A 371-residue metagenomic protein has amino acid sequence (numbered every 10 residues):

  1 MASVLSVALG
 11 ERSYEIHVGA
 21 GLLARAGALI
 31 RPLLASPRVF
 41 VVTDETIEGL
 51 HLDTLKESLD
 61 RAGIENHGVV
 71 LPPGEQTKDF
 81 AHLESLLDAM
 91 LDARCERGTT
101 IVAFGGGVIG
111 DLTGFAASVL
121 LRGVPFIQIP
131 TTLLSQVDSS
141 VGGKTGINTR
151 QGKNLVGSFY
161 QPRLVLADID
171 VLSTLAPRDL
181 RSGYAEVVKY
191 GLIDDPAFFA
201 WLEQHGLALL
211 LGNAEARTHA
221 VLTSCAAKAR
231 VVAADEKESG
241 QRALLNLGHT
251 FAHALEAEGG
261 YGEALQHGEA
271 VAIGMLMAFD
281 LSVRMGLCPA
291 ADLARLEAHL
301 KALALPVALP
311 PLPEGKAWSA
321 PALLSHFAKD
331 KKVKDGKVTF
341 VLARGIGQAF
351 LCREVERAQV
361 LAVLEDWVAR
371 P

Functional and structural regions predicted by a protein language model:
M1-T99: ATP/NTP phosphate-donor binding region
S3-L5, A185-V187, L287-P371: C-terminal charged capping/lid subdomain of soluble metabolic enzymes
A8, L33-L34, R94-E96, V119-L121 (+4 more regions): Solvent-exposed alpha-helices and their adjacent loops that cap or buttress functional pockets in soluble metabolic
H17, F115-A208: A glycine/threonine-rich phosphate-anchoring loop and its flanking beta-alpha core in nucleotide/phosphate-binding
D60, D92, Q161-V165, D170-P177 (+10 more regions): Generic secondary-structure signature for well-ordered alpha-helical cores
V108-F115, Q136-V137, A254: Short glycine/serine/threonine-rich phosphate/pyrophosphate-binding segments that cradle anionic phosphate groups
W201, H205-P321: Active-site segments that bind and position negatively charged phosphate/pyrophosphate groups
